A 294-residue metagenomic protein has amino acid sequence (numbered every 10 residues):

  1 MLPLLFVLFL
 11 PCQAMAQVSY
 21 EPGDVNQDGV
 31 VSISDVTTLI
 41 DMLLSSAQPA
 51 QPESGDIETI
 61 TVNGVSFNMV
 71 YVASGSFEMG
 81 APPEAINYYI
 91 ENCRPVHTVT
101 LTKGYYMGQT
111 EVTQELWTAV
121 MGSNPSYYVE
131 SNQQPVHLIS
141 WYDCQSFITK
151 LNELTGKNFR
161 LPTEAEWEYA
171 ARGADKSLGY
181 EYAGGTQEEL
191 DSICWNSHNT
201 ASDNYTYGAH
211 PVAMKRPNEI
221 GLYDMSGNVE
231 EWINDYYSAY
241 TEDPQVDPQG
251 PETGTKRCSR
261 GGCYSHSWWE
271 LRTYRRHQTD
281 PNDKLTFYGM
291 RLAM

Functional and structural regions predicted by a protein language model:
M1-Q13: Bacterial N-terminal signal peptides
Q17-Q51, E115-T118, Y142-T149: Alpha-helical segments with a strong preference for the paired helices of cellulosomal dockerin domains
V30-S34, M107, E111, Q134-Y142 (+1 more regions): Soluble non-cytosolic domains of exported or imported proteins
P52-T61: N-terminal low-complexity, Pro/Thr/Ser-rich intrinsically disordered segments that act as propeptides or flexible
I60, V96-H97, P211-M214, D280-K284: Short Gly/Pro-enriched turn/cap motifs at secondary-structure boundaries
V62-P125, G227: A short glycine-rich, aromatic-capped structural motif
E78, P83, N87, E130 (+1 more regions): Functional-site microenvironments in short loops/helix caps that host divalent-cation chemistry
L285-M294: Short, structured beta-strand segments at or near domain termini in extracellular proteins/domains
